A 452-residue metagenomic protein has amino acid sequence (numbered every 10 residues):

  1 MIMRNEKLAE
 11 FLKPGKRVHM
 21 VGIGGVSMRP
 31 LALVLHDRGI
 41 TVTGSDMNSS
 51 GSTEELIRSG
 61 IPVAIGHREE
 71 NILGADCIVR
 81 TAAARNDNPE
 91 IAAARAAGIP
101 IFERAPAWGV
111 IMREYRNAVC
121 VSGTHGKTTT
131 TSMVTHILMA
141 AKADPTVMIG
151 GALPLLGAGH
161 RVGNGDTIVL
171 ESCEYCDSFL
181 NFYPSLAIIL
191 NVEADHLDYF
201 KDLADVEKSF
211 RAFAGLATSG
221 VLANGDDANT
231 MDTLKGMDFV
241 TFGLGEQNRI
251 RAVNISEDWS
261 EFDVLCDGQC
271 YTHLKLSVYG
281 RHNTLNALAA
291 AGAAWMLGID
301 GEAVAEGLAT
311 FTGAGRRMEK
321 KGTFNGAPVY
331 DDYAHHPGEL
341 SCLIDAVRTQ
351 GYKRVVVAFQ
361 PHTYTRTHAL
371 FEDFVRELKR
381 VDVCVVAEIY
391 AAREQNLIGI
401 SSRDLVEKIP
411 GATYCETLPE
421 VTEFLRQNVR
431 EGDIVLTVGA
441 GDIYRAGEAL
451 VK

Functional and structural regions predicted by a protein language model:
M1-E103, A107, R251-V253, Y271 (+1 more regions): N-terminal leader/targeting and accessory segments in enzymes
R4, L8-H19, S27, L31-V34 (+5 more regions): Nucleotide phosphate-binding/pyrophosphate-handling subdomain across enzymes that bind or process nucleotide phosphates
A9-F11, L31-D37, I57-R58, N71 (+5 more regions): Phosphate-binding loop of NTP-binding sites
M20, G44, V147, A187 (+5 more regions): Structural beta-sheet core signal
I40-M47, G220-G225, V357-Q360, V381-A391: Short internal beta-strands
S45-D46, A64-H67, F102-G109, M148-I149 (+5 more regions): Beta-strand->loop->alpha-helix junctions that form or flank phosphate-binding loops in nucleotide-handling enzymes
D238, V375-E431: C-terminal helical cap/extension that packs against the catalytic core of soluble nucleotide-cofactor enzymes
